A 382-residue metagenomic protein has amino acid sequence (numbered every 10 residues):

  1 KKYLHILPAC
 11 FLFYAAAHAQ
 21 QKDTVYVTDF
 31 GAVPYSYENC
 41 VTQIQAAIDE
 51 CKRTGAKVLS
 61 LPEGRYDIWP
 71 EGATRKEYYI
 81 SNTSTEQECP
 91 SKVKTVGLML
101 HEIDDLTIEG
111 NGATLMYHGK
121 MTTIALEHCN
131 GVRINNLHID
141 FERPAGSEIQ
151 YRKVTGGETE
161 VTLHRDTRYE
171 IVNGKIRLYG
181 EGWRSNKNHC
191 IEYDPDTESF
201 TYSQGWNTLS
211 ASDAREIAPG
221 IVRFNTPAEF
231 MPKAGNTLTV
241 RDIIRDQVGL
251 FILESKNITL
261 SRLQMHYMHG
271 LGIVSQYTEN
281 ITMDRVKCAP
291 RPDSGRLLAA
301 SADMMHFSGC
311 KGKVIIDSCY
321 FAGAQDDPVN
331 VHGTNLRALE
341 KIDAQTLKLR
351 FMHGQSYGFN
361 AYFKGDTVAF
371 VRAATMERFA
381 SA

Functional and structural regions predicted by a protein language model:
K1-K22: Bacterial Sec-dependent N-terminal signal peptides
V27-S60: Acidic Gly/Asp/Thr-rich repetitive segments characteristic of extracellular carbohydrate-active and adhesion proteins
Q45-T54, D67-T107, M116-N135, R143-E160 (+3 more regions): Extracellular beta-strand-rich solenoid/capping regions of secreted or surface-exposed proteins that bind or remodel
L61, T107-G110, G131-N136, G235 (+4 more regions): All-beta strand scaffolds that present successive hydrophobic residues in beta-strands
S91, E109-G119, L137-E148, R215 (+6 more regions): Beta-strand-rich solenoid/repeat architectures in extracellular/passenger domains of polysaccharide-targeting enzymes
M116-C129, N136, A145, T259-R262 (+7 more regions): Extracellular beta-rich repeat passengers
Y117, F141-R143, H164-E216, Y357-A382: Ser/Thr/Gly-rich low-complexity blocks that favor extended beta-strand/coil architectures
N188-E254, T259-H266: Long, low-complexity, polar/charged, intrinsically disordered or flexibly structured peripheral segments
